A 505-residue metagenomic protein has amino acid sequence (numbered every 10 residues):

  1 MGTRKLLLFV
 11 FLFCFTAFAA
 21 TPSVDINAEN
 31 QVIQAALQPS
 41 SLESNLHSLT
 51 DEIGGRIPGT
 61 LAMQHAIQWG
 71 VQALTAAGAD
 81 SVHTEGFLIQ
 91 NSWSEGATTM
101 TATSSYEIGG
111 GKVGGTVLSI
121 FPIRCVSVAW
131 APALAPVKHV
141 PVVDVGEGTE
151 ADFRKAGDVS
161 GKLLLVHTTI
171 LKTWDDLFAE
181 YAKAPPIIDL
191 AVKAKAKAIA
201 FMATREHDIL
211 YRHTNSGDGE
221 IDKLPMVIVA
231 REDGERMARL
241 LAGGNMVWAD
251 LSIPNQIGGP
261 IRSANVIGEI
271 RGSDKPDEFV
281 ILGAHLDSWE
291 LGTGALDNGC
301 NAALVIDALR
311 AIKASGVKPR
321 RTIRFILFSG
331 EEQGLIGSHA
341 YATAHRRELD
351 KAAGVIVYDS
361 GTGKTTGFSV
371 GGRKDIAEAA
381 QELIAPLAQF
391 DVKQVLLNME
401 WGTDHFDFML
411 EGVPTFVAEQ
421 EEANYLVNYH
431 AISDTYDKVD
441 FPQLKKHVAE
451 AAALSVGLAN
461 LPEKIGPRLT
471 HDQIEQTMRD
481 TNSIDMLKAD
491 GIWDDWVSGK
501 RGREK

Functional and structural regions predicted by a protein language model:
T21, D25, H47, D51-L163 (+1 more regions): Noncatalytic luminal/extracellular "stalk/propeptide" segments of secretory-pathway proteins
V24-T60, L210-N215, D287, Y358-G363 (+1 more regions): N-terminal capping segment at the start of a domain
I26-A28, T103, P122-A156, S216-A295 (+3 more regions): Soluble metallo-hydrolase cores and metallopeptidase-like ectodomains found primarily in the secretory/periplasmic
E29-L37, D51-L61, A129, V140-D144 (+8 more regions): Second-shell loop/turn segments in exported
L37, K275, F328-V427, G491-E504: Metal-dependent peptidase/peptidase-like ectodomains
S44, I221, R310-I336: Short helix-loop-beta-strand segments that form the rim/entrance of peptidase-like active sites
T60, S119-P225, Q394: Extracellular/luminal Protease-associated
M226, R310, L426-D490, D495-K505: His/Asp/Glu-rich mid-to-C-terminal helical/loop segments that flank catalytic regions of hydrolases
